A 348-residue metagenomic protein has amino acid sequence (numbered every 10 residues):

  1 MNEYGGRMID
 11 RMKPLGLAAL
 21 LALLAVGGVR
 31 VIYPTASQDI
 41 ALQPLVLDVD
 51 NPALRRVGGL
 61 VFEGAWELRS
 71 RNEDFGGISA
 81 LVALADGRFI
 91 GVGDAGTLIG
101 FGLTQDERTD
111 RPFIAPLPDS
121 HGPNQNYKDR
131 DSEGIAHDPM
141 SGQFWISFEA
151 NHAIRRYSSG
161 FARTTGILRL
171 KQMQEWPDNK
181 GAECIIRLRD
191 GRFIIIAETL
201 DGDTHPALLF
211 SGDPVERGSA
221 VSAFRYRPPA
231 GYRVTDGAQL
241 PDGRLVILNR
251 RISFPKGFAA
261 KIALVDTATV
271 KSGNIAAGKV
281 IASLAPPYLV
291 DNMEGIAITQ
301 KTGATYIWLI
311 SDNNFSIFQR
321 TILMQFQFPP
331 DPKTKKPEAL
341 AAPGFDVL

Functional and structural regions predicted by a protein language model:
N2-A339, D346-L348: Sequence/structural signature of beta-propeller domains
